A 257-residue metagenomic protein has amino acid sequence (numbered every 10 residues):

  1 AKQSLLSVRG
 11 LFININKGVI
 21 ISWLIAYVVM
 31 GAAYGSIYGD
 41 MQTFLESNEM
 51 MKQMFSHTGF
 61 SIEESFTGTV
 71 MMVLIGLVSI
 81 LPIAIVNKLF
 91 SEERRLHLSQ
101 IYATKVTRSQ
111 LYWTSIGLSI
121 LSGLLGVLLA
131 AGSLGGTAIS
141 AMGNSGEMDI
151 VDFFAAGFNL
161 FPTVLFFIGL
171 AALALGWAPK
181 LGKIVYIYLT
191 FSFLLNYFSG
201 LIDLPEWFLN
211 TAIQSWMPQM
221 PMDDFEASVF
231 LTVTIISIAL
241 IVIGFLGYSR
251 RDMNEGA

Functional and structural regions predicted by a protein language model:
A1, A33-H57, I184-A257: Terminal transmembrane helical anchor/hairpin motif
A1-V8, S47-M54, H97-R108: Juxtamembrane inter-helical linkers in multi-pass membrane proteins
A1-Y27: Aromatic- and glycine-rich beta-strand/loop motifs that create alpha-glucan
S65-L89: Long, hydrophobic alpha-helical segments
I83-Y102: Transmembrane helix boundary and interhelical loop/hinge segments in multi-pass membrane proteins
T107-I120, F225: Membrane-interface alpha-helices at helix entry/exit sites of multi-pass transporters
T114-A171, T234: Secretory targeting signals
L160-L194: A structural motif at transmembrane helix-loop-helix junctions in multipass membrane proteins
